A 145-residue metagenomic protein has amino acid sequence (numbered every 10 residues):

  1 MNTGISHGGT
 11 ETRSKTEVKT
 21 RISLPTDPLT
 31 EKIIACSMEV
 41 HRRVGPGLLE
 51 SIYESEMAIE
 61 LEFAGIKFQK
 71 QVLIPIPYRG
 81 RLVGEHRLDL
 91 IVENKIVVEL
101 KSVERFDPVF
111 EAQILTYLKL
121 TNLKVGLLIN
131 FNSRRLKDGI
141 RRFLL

Functional and structural regions predicted by a protein language model:
M1-R21: Short, low-complexity, charge-dense intrinsically disordered segments
T26-E31, P46-E50, E54, A58: Nuclease catalytic cores
I33-R42: A short, surface-exposed helix-loop junction/capping segment
G45, F68, L88-F106, Y117: Conserved catalytic cores of phosphodiester-cleaving nucleases, focusing on short active-site segments
E62-P77: A short acidic/basic microdomain associated with nuclease active sites
P77-Y78, V83-L88: Basic/aromatic recognition patch in beta-strand/loop cores that engages polyanionic ligands
K101-L145: Nucleic-acid nuclease catalytic cores
